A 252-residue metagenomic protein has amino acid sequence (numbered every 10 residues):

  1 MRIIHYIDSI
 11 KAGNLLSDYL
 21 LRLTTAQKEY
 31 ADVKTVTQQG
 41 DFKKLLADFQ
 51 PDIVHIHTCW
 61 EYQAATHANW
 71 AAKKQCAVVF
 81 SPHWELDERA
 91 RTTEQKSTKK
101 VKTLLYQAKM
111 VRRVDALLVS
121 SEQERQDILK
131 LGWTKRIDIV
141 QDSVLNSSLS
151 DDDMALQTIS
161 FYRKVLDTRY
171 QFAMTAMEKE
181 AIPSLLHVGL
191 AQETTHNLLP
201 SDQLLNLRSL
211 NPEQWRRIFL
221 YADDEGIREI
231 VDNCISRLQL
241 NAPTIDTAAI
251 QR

Functional and structural regions predicted by a protein language model:
M1-Q39, D151-L156: N-terminal subdomain of nucleotide-sugar transferases
I3, I53-H55, W70-E88, L118: Active-site proximal beta-strand in glycosyltransferases
L16-Y19, H57, Q63, V119-S121 (+1 more regions): Replace "coordinates the UDP/GDP/TDP-sugar" with "coordinates nucleotide-activated sugar donors
L45-A64, A77-V79: Short N-terminal targeting/anchoring amphipathic segment
K100-A116: Membrane-proximal helix-turn-helix segments that form the acceptor-binding/catalytic region of lipid-linked
Q107, L166-R252: The feature captures the alpha-helical scaffold/lid subdomain characteristic of nucleotidyltransferase
R112-R136: A short, active-site helix/loop in glycosyltransferases that binds the activated sugar's phosphate group
V140, V144-L145, L149-M174: C-terminal alpha-helical cap of glycosyltransferases
